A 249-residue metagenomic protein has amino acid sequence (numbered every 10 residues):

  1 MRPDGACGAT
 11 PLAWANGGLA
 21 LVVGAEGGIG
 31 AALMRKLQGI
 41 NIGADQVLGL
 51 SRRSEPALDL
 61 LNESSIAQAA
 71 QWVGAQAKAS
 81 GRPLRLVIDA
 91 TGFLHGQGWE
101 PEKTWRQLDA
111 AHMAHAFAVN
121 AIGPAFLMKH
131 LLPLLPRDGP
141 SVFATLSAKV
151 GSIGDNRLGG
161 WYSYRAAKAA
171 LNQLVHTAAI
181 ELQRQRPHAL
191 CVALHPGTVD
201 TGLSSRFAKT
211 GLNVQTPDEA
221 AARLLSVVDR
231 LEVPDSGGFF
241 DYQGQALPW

Functional and structural regions predicted by a protein language model:
V23-G39: N-terminal Rossmann NAD(P)H-binding glycine-rich loop of SDR-like oxidoreductase domains
R35, A125, A169-I180, D218-L225: Conserved active-site helix of classical SDR/Rossmann-fold NAD(P)-dependent CH-OH oxidoreductases
L50-W72: Rossmann-fold cofactor-recognition segment
F93-Q97, P101-A116, R137-Q185: Catalytic loop of short-chain dehydrogenase/reductase
L127-L131, L135, L174-V175: Hydrophobic positions on the long internal alpha-helix of Rossmann-like NAD(P)-dependent oxidoreductase domains
A193, A208-W249: C-terminal helical subdomain
P196-R206: Short, flexible catalytic-loop segment of classical short-chain dehydrogenase/reductase
